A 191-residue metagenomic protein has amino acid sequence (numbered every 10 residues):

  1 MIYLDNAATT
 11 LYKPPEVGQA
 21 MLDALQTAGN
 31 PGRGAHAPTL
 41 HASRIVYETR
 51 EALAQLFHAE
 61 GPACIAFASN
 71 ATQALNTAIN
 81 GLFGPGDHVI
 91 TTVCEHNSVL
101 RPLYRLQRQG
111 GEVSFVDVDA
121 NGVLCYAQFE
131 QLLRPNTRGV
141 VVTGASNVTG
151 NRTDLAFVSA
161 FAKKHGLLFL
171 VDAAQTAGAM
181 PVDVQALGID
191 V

Functional and structural regions predicted by a protein language model:
M1-V191: Pyridoxal 5′-phosphate
